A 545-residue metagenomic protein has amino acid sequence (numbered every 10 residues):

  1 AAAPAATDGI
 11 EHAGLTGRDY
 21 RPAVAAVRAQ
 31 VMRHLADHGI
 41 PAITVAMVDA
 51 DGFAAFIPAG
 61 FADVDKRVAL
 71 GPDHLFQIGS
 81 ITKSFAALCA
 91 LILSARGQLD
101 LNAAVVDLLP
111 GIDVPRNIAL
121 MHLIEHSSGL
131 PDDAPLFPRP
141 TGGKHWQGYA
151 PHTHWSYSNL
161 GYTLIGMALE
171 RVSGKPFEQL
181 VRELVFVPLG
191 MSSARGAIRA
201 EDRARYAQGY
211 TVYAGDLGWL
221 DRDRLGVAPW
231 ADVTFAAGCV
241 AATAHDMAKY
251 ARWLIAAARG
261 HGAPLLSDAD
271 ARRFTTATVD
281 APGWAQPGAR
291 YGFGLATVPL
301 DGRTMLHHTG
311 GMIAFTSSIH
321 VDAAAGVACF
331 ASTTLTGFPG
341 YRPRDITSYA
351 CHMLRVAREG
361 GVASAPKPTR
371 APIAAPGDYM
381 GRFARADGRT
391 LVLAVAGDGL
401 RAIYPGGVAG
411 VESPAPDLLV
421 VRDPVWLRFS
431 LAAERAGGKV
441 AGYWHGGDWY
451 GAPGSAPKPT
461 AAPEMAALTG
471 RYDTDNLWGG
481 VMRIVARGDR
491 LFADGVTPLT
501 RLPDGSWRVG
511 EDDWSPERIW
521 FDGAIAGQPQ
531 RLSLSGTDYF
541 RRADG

Functional and structural regions predicted by a protein language model:
A1-A3: N-terminal export leaders
G17-F76, Q98-A103, L136-Q147, R303 (+1 more regions): Short, conserved catalytic-motif segment at the N-terminal edge
G39-A42, I313-T316, D387, G406: Short, small/polar residue-rich loop motifs at catalytic or cofactor-binding pockets
G52-V64, D113-I319: Short, surface-exposed loop or secondary-structure junction motifs that flank catalytic or metal-binding residues
D63-G71, P339-S348: A short, polar/charged loop-to-alpha-helix boundary motif
H307-T309, S318-L335, A441-H445, R531-L534: Short, well-ordered beta-strand elements
Y341-G545: Peripheral terminal and inter-domain segments
